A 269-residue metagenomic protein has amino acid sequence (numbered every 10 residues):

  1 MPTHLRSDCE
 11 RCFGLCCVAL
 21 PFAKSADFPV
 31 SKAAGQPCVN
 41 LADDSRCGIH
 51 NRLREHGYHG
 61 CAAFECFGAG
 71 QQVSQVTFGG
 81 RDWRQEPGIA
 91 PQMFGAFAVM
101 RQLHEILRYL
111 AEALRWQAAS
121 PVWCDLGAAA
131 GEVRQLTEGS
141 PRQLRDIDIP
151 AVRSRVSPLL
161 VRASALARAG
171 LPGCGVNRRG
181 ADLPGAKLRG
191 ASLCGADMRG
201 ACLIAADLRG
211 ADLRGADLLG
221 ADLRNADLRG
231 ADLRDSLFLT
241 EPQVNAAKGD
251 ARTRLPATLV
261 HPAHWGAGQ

Functional and structural regions predicted by a protein language model:
M1-Q117, P121-C124, A129-R145, V152-R155 (+1 more regions): Hydrophobic scaffolds flanking metal-cofactor catalytic centers in soluble metalloenzymes
V161, A169-Q269: Tandem repeat scaffolds
